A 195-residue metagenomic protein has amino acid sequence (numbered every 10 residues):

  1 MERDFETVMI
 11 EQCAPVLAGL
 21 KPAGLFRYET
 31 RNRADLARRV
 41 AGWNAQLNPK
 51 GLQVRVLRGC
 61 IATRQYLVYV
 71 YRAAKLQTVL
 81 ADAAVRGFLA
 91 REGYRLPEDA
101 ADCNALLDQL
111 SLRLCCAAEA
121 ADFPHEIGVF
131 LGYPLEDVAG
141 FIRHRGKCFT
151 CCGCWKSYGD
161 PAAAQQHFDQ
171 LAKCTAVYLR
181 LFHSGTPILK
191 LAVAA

Functional and structural regions predicted by a protein language model:
M1-V54: A structured, charge-rich N-terminal accessory region that forms the first stable segment of a protein and links
K21-A23, R64-Y66, P124-E126: Short, surface-exposed beta-edge/turn micro-motifs
L36, T78-V79, A139: Short helix/loop capping segments that flank catalytic or ligand/cofactor-binding pockets
V40-A101: A glycine-rich, hydrophobic loop/mini-helix early in the fold
A62, D102-L106, I142-R145, C152-G159: Short linear loop/turn motifs
G93-H125: Internal catalytic-core helix/loop-beta-alpha segment that presents or stabilizes conserved functional determinants
D122-T150: Hydrophobic/aromatic-rich, well-ordered segments within soluble, folded domains that form packed cores
C154-A195: Long, compositionally biased
